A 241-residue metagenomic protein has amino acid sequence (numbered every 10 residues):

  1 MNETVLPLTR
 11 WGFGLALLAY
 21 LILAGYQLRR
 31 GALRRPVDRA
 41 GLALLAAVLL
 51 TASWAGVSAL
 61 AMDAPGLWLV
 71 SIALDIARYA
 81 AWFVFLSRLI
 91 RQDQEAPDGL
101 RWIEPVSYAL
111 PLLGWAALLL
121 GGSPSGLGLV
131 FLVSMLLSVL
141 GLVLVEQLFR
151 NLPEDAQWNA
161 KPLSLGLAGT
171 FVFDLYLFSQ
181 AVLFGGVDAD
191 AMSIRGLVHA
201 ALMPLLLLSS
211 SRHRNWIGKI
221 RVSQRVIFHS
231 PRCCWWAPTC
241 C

Functional and structural regions predicted by a protein language model:
E3-L21, L33-L142, K161-F173, A189-M203: Individual alpha-helical transmembrane segments in multi-pass integral membrane proteins
I22-G25, V84-R88, S138-E154, L177-Q180 (+1 more regions): Alpha-helical transmembrane segments in multipass membrane proteins, preferentially the mid-helix core
A24-G31, C241: N-terminal membrane-insertion alpha helix
R30, A61, E95, N151 (+2 more regions): A generic secondary-structure boundary signal that marks alpha-helix termini
G31-D38, P65-L69, L89-P97, E146-W158 (+1 more regions): Transmembrane alpha-helical segments that serve as helix-helix packing and pore/cofactor-lining elements in multipass
S53-V57, A109-A117, A168-L183, M203-H213 (+1 more regions): Hydrophobic transmembrane alpha-helices
G141-A168, F184-G185, P238-C241: Long hydrophobic segments that form regular secondary structure
